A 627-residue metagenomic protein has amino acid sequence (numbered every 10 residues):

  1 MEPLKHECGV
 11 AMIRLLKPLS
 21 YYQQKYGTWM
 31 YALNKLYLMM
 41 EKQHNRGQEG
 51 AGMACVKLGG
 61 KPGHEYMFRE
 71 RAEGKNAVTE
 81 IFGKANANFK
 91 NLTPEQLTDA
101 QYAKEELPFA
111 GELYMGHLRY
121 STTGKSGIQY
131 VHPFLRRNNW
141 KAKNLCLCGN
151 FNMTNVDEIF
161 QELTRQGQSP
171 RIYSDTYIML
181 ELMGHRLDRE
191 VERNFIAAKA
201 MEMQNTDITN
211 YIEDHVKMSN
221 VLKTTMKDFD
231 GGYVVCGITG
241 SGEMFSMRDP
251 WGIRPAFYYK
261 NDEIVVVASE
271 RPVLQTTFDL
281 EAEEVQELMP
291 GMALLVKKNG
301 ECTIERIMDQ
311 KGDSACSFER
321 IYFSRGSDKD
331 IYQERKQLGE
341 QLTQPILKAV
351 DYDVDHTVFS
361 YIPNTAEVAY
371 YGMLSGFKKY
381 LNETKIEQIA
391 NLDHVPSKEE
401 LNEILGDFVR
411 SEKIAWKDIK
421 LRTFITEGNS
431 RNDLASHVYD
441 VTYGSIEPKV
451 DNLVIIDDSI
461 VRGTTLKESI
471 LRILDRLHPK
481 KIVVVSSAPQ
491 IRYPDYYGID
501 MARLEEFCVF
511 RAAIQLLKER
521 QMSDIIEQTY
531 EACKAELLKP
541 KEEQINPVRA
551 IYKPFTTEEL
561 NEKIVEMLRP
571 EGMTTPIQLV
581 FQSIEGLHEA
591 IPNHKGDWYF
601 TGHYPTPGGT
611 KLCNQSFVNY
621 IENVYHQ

Functional and structural regions predicted by a protein language model:
M1-M289, L295-V358, I362-P363: Conserved short alpha-helical segments that host acidic/polar catalytic motifs at enzyme active sites
A197-V216, F377-D393, E400-I414, K420: Amphipathic alpha-helical
M226, S241-E243, R248, K260 (+7 more regions): PRPP-dependent phosphoribosyltransferase catalytic core
D228-G231, E334-D355, V368, M373-G376 (+2 more regions): Phosphate/ATP-binding catalytic cores across multiple sugar-kinase/actin-like superfamilies, primarily ASKHA
L294, L342, F359, M373 (+2 more regions): Conserved hydrophobic/aromatic pocket- or pore-lining residues that grip, position, or stack substrates in active sites
G300-A315, Y361-P396: Terminal amphipathic helices with adjacent charged low-complexity linkers/tails
F359, A366-M373, F377, S411 (+2 more regions): Extended, hydrophobic alpha-helical segments in both membrane/secreted and soluble proteins
